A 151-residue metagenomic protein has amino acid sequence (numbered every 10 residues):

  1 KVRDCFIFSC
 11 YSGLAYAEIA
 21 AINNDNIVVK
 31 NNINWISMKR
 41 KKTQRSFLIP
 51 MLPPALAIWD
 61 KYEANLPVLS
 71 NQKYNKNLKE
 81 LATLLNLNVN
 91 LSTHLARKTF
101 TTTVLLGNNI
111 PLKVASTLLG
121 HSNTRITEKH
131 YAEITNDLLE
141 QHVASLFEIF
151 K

Functional and structural regions predicted by a protein language model:
K1-Y16: Basic, Lys/Arg- and aromatic-enriched nucleic-acid-binding interface segment
V2, K61-V68, K76-T117: Short, basic (Lys/Arg/His-rich) helix/loop patches that form interaction surfaces in the mid-to-C-terminal regions
C5, A17-A21, A115: Alpha-helix N-cap/helix-start motif at helix boundaries, enriched for small hydrophobics
S12, A21-I58: Conserved tyrosine-mediated DNA breakage-rejoining catalytic core shared by Y-recombinases
A21, K76, T103, T117 (+3 more regions): DNA-binding alpha-helical recognition surfaces that contact promoter or target DNA
N26-I33, N109-H130: Short, polar N-cap/turn motifs at the start of nucleic acid-interacting alpha helices
S37-S46, E63-S70, V89-S92, I134: Short, contiguous acidic/charged loop-to-helix segments that flank catalytic cores in large enzymes
F47-M51, A57, K129, E133-K151: DNA/chromatin major-groove-contacting recognition/catalytic segments
